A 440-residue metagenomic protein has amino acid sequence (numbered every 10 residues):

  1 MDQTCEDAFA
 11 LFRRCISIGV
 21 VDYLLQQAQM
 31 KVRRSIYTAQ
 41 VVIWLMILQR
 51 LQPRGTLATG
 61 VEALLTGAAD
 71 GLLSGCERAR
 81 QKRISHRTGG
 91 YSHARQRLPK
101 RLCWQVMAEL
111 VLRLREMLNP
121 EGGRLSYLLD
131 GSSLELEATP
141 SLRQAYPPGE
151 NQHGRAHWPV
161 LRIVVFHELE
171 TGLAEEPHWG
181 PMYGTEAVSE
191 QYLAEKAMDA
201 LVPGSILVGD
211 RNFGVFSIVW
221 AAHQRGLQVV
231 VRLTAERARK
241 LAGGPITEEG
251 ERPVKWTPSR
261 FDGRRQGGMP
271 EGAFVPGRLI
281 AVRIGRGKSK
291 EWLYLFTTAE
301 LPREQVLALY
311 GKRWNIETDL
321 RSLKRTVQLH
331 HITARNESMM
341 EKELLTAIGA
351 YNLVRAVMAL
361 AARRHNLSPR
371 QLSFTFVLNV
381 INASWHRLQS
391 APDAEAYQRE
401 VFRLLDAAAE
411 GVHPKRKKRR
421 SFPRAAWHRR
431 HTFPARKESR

Functional and structural regions predicted by a protein language model:
M1-T59, A63, R95-L98, Q105-E109 (+3 more regions): Single, function-defining residue in the core of a domain
T56-R80: DNA-recognition alpha helix
D70-G71, K100-L102: Short helix C-cap/helix-to-loop transition motifs enriched in small/turn-promoting residues
S74-L98: Major-groove recognition helix of helix-turn-helix-like DNA-binding domains
R87, L128-L129: Noncatalytic, basic helical substrate-engagement surface that gates or grips nucleic-acid strands
